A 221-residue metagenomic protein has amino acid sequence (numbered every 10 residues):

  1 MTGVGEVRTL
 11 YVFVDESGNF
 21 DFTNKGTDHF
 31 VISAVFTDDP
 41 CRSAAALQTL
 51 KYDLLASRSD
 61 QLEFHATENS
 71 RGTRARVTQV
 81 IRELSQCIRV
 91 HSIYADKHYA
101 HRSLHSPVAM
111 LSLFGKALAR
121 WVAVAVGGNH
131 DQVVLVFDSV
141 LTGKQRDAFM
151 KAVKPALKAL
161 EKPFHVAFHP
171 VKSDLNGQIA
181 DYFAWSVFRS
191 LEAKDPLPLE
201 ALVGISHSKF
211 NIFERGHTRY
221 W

Functional and structural regions predicted by a protein language model:
M1-W221: Phosphate-ester processing/binding pockets and catalytic centers
